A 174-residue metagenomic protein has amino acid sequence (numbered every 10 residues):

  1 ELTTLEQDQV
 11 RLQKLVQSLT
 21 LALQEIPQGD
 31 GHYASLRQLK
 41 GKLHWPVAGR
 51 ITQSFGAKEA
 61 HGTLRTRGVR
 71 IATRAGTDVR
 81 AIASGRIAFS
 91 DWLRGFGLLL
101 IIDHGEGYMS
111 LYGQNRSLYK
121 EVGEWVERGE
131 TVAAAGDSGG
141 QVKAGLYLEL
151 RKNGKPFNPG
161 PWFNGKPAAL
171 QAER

Functional and structural regions predicted by a protein language model:
E1-Q38: Alpha-helical oligomerization segments with coiled-coil/rod-like character
L43-R174: Catalytic cores of peptidoglycan-degrading enzymes
